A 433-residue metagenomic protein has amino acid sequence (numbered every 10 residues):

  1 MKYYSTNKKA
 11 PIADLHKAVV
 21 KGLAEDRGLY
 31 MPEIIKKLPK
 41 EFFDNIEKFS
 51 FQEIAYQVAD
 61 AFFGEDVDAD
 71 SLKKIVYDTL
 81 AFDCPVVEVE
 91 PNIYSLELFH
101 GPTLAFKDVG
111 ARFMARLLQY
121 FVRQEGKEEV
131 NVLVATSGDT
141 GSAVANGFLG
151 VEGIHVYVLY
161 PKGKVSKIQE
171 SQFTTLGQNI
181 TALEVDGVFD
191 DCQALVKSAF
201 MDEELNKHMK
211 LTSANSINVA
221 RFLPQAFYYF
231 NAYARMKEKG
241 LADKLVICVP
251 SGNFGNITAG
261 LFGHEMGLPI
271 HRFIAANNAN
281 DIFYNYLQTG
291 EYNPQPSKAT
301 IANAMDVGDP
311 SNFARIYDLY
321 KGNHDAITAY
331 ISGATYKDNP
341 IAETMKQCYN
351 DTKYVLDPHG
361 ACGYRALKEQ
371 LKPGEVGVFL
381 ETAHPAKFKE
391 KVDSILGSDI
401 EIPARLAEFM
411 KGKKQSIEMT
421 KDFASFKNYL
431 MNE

Functional and structural regions predicted by a protein language model:
M1-E433: PLP-dependent amino-acid enzyme catalytic core
